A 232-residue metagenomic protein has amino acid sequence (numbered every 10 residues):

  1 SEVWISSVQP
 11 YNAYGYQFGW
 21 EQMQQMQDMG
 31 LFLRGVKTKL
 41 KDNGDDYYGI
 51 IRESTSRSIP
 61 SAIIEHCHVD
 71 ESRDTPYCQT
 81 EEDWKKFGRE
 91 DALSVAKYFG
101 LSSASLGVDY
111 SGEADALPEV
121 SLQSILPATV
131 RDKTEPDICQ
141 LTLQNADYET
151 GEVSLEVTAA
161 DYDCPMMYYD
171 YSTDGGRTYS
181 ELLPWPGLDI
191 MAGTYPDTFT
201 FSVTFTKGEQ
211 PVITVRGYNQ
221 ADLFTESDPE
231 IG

Functional and structural regions predicted by a protein language model:
S1-E21: A short, glycine/acidic-enriched catalytic loop
V8, M23-F32, D83, A92-G100: Sec-exported extracytoplasmic/periplasmic mature domains
G15-G44: Active-site-adjacent substrate-binding region of metalloamidase/peptidase-like peptide-processing proteins
F32-V36, A104, E226: Acidic/polar loop patches that form or flank catalytic/metal-binding clefts of enzymes that bind anionic ligands
G35-D46, A114-D115, L122-R131, P184-Y195: Surface-exposed intrinsically disordered loops and tails
K37-A114, L126: Active-site-adjacent mobile loop/cap segments within catalytic or ligand-binding domains
L101-V153: Short, compositionally biased P/S/T/A/G/V-rich stretches that sit at domain boundaries
T134-D137, L141-G232: Long, low-complexity serine/threonine/glycine- and acidic-rich segments characteristic of extracellular
